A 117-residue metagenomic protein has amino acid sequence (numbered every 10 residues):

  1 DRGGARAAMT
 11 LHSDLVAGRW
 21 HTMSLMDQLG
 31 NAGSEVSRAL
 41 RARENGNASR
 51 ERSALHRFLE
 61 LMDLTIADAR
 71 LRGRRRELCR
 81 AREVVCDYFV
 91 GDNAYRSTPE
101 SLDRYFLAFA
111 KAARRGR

Functional and structural regions predicted by a protein language model:
D1-R117: Surface-exposed peri-terminal alpha-helical interaction modules
